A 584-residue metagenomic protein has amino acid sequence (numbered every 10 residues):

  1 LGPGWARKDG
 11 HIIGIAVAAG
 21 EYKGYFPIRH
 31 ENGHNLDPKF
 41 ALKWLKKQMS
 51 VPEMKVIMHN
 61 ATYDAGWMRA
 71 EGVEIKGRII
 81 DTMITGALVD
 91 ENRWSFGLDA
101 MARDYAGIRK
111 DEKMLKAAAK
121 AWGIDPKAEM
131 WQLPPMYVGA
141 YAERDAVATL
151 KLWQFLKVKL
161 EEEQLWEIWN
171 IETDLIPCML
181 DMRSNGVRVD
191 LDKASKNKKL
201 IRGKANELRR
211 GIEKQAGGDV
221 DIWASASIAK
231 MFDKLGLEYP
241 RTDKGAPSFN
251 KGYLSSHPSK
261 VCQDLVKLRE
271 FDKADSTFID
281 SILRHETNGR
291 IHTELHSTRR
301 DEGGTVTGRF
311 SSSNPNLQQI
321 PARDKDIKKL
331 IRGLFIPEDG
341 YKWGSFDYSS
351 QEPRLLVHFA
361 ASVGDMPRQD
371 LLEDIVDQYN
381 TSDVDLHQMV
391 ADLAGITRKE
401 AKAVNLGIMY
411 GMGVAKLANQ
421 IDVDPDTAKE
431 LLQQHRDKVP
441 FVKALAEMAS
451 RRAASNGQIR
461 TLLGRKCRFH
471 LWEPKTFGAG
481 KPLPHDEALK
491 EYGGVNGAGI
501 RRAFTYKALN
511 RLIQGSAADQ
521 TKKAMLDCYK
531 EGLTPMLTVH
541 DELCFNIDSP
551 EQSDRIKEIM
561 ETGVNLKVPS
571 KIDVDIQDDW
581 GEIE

Functional and structural regions predicted by a protein language model:
L1-N32, S50, K76, R93-F96 (+10 more regions): Conserved "right-hand" nucleotidyltransferase catalytic core of DNA-directed polymerases
I15, T62-V73, A87-V89, A229-G236 (+2 more regions): Short active-site loop/helix that positions an aromatic residue
G20-V56, N380: Nucleic-acid-processing active sites and adjacent nucleic-acid-binding tracks, predominantly divalent metal-dependent
M58, I79-I80, W343-D347: Short hydrophobic beta-strand that contains or immediately precedes a catalytic carboxylate
E74-E91, L98-A100, D383-H387, V574: Conserved beta-strand -> loop -> alpha-helix junction used to position metal-binding or nucleic-acid-contacting
L160-N170, Q520-L543: Active-site palm subdomain of RNA-directed nucleic acid polymerases
S184, L237-E238, S255, M389-T534 (+1 more regions): Conserved catalytic core of nucleic-acid polymerases
K438-V439, E558-V568: A common structural junction motif
